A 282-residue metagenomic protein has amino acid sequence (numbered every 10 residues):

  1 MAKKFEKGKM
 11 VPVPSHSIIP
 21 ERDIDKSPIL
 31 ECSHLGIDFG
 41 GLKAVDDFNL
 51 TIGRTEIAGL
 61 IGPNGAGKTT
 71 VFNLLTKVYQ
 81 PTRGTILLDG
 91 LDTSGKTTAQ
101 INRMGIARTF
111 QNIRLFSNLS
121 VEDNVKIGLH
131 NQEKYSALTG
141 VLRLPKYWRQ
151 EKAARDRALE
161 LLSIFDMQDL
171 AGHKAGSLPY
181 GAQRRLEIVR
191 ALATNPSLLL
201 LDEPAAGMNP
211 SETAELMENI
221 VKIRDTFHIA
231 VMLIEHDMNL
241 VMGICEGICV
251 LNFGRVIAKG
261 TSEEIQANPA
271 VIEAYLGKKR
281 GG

Functional and structural regions predicted by a protein language model:
A2-G282: Glycine-rich phosphate-binding loops of nucleotide-dependent enzymes
